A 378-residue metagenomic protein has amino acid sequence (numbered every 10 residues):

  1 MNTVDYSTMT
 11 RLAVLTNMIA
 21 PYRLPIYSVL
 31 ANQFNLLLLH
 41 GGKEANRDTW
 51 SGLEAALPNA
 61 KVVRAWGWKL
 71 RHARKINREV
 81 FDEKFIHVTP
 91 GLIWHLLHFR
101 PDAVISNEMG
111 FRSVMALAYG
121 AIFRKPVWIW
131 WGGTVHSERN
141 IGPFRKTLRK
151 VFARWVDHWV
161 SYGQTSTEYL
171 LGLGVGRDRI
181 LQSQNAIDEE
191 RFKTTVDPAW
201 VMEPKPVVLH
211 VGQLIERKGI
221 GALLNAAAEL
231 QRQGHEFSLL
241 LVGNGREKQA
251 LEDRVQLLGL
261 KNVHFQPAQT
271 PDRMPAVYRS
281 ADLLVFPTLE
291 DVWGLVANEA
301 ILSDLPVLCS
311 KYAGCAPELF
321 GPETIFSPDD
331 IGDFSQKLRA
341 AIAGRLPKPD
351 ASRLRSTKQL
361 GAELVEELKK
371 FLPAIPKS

Functional and structural regions predicted by a protein language model:
P25, P206, H210-E229, H235 (+2 more regions): A conserved mid-protein helix/loop that constitutes part of the nucleotide-sugar donor-binding site
N107, K125-P143, W155-H158: A short, histidine- and acid-enriched strand-loop-helix "catalytic/donor-clamping" loop that lines the nucleotide-sugar
R149-K150, R154-T195: Donor nucleotide-sugar binding/catalytic pocket of nucleotide-sugar-dependent glycosyltransferases
E252-Q269: Nucleotide-activated donor-binding/catalytic signature segment of Leloir-type glycosyltransferases, i.e., the conserved
A268-Q269, A276-A281: Short alpha-helical donor nucleotide-sugar binding micro-motif in glycosyltransferases
L289: Aromatic "clamp/platform" in nucleotide-sugar-dependent glycosyltransferases that forms part of the donor/acceptor
P306-S310: Short hydrophobic beta-strand element within catalytic cores of glycosyltransferases and related nucleotide-activated
E323-G332, R339-G344: Conserved acidic donor-binding segment of nucleotide-sugar-dependent glycosyltransferases
